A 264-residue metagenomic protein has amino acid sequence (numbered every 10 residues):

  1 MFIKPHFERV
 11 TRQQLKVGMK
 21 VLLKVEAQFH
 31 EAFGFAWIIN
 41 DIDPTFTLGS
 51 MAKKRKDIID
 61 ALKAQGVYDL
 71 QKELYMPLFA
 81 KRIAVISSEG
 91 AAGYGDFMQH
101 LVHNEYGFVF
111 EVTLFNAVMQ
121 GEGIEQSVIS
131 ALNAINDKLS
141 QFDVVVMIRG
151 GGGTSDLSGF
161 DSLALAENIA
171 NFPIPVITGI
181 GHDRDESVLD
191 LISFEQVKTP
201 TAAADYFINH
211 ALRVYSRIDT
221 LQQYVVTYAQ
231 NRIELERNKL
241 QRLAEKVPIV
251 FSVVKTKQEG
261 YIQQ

Functional and structural regions predicted by a protein language model:
M1-F2: OB-fold (S1/OB) nucleic-acid-binding surfaces
P5-L22: Short nucleic-acid-contacting surface segments enriched for D/E, G, S/T with interspersed K/R
Q13-Q14, L74-P77, I180, R232: Replace "in large, NTP-powered and nucleic-acid-processing enzymes" with "in large, NTP-powered factors and other
V25, D41, S87-E89, N116 (+4 more regions): Flexible glycine-/small-residue-rich
E26-K53: OB-fold/S1-family single-stranded nucleic acid-binding modules
L48-A52, V109-T113, L163-D183, P200-D205: Short, acidic/small-residue loops that bind anionic groups at enzyme active sites
K54-D156, D161-F172: Phosphate-binding glycine-rich loops and their immediate beta-loop-alpha structural context
D183-Q264: Charged, elongated alpha-helical interaction scaffolds
